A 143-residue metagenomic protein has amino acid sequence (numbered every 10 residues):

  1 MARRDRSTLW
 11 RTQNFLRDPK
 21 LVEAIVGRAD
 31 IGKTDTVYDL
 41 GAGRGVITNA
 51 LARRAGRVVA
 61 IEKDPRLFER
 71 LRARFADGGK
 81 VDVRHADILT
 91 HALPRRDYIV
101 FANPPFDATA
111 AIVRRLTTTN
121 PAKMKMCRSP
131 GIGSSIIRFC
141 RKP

Functional and structural regions predicted by a protein language model:
M1-P143: Catalytic cores of RNA-modifying enzymes
